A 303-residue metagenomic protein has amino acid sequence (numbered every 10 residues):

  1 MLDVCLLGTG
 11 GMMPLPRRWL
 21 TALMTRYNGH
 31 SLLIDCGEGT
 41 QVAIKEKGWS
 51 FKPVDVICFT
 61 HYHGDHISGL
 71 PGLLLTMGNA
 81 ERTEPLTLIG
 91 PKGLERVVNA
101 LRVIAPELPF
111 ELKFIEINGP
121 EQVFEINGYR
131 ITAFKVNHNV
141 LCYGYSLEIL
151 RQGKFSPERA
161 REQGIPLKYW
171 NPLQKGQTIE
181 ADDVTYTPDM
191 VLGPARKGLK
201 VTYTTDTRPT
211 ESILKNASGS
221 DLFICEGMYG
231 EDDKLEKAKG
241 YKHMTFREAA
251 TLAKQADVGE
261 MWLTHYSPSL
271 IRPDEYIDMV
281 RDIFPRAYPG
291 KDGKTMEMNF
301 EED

Functional and structural regions predicted by a protein language model:
M1-K47, P85, Y145-L147, G193-T204 (+1 more regions): Conserved beta-strand hairpin/beta-sheet module of binuclear metal-dependent hydrolase folds, prominently
C5, I89, K113-N118, T132-F134 (+1 more regions): General small-molecule cofactor/ligand-binding pocket signal
P14-P16, Y129-Y203, T207-N216, L222-I224: Active-site-proximal loop/helix segment associated with metal-binding centers of metalloenzymes
I34-G37, V54-Y62, G90-P91, T202-T207 (+3 more regions): Active-site neighborhood of phospho(di)ester-bond hydrolases with catalytic His/Asp-centered motifs
G39-I89, K113-N118: Active-site metal-binding motif and surrounding structural segment of the metallo-beta-lactamase
G69-M77, V98-L101, I271-M279: Metal-dependent catalytic neighborhoods of phosphoester/phosphodiester hydrolases
R96-A105, F114-G119: A gly/proline- and charged-residue-enriched helix-loop-helix capping module
E121, T210-D303: Binuclear metal-ion centers of metallo-dependent hydrolases, dominated by the metallo-beta-lactamase
